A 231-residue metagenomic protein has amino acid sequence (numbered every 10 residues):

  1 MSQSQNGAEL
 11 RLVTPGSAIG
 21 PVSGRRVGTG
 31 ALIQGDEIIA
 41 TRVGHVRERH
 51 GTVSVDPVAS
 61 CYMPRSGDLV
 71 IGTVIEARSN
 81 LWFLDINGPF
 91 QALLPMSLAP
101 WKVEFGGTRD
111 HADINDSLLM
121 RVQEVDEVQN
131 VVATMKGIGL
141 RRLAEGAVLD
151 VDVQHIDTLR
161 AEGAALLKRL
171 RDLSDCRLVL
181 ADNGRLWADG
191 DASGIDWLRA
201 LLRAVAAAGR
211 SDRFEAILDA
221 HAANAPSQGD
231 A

Functional and structural regions predicted by a protein language model:
M1-A231: Single-stranded RNA-binding regions, centering on S1/OB-family and related RNA-binding modules
